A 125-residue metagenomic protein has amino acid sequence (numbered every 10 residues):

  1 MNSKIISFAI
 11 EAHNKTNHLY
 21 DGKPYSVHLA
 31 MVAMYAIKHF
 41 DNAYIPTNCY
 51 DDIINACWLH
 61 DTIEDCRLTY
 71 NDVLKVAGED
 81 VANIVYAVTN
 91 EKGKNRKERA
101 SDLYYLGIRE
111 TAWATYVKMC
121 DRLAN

Functional and structural regions predicted by a protein language model:
M1-N125: Active-site helical microenvironments for divalent-metal-assisted chemistry
